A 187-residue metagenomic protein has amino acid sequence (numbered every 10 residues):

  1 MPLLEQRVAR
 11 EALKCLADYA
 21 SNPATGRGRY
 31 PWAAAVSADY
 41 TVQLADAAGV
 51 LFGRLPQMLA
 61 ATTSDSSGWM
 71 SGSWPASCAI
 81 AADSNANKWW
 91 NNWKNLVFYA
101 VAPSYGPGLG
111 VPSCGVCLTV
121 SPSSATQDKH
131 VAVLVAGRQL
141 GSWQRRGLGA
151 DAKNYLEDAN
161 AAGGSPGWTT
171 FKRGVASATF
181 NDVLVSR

Functional and structural regions predicted by a protein language model:
M1-R187: N-terminal pilin/flagellin-like segments and related low-complexity appendage regions
